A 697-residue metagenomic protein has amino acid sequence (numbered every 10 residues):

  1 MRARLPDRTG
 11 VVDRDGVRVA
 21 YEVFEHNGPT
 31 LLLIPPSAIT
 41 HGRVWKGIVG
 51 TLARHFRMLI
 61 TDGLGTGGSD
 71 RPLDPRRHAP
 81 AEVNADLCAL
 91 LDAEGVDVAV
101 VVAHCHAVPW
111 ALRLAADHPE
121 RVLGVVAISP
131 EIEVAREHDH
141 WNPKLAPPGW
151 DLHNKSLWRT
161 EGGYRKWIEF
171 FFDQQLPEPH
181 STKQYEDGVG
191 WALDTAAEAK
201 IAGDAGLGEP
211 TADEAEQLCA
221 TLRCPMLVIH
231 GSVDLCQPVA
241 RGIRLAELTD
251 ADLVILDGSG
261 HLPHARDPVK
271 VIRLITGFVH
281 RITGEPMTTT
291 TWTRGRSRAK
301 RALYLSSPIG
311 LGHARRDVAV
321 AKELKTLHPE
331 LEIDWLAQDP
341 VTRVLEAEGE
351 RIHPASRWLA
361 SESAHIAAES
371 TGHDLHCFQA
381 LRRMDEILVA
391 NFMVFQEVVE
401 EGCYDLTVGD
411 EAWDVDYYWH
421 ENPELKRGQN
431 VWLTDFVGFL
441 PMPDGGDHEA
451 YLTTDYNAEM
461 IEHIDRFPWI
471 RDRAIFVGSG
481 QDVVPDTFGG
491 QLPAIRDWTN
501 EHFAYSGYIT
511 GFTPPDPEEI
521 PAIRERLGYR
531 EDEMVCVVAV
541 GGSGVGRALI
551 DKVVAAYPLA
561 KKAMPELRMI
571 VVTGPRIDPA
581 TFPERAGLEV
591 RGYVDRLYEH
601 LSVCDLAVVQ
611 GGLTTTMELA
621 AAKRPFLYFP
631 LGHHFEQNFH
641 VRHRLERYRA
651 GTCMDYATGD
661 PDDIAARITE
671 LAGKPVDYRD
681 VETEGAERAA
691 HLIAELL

Functional and structural regions predicted by a protein language model:
D13, V17-R71: Conserved HGGG/HGGXW glycine-rich cap/lid loop of the alpha/beta-hydrolase fold
I60-H106, R273: Active-site loop/oxyanion-hole signature of alpha/beta-hydrolase fold enzymes
L112-A116, V122-L157, Y628: Flexible "cap/lid" loop of the alpha/beta hydrolase fold
R136, L157-D213, L218: Conserved alpha/beta-hydrolase catalytic His-Asp/Glu region
L222, V228-H230: Short beta-strand/loop motif that positions the catalytic acidic residue of the alpha/beta-hydrolase fold
L331-R382: Conserved nucleotide-sugar phosphate-binding/catalytic loop shared by glycosyltransferases and other
L440-D444, H448-G544, G574-R576: A nucleotide-sugar donor-handling region in carbohydrate enzymes
G507-L606, A657: Donor-nucleotide binding loops and adjacent catalytic segments primarily of GT-B fold Leloir glycosyltransferases
